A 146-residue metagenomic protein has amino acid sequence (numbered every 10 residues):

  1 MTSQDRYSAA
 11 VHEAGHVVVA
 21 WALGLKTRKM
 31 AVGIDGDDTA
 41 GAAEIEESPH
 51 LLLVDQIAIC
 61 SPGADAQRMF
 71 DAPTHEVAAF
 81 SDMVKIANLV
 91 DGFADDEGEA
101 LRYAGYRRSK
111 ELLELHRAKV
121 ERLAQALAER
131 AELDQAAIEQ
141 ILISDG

Functional and structural regions predicted by a protein language model:
T2-G146: Soluble catalytic regions of large protease machineries
